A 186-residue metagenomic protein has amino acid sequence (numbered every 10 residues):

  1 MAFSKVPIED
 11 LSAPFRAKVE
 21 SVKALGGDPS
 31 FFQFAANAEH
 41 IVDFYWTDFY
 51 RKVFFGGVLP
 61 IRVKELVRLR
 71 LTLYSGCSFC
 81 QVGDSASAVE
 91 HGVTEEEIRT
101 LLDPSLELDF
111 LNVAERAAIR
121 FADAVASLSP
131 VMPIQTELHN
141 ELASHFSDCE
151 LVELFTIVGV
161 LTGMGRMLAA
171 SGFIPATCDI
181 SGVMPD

Functional and structural regions predicted by a protein language model:
M1-V63, S85, P185-D186: Mobile cap/lid helix-loop segments that border enzyme active or cofactor-binding sites and regulate substrate access
A35, F49, L66-L71, L101-L102 (+2 more regions): Short alpha-helical scaffolding segments that buttress acidic/His motifs in well-ordered protein cores
H40-D43, Q81-T100: Iron-sulfur (Fe-S) cluster-binding segments and ferredoxin-like electron-carrier domains, especially [2Fe-2S]
I41-T47, G76-C80, L128-T136: Short acidic alpha-helix initiation/capping motifs at coil-to-helix transition points, especially at protein N-termini
V67, L71-S85: Short, thiol/selenol-centered motifs that function as redox-active sites or metal-ligating centers
L101-L111: Acidic/His metal-coordination segments adjacent to aromatic residues that form catalytic metal sites in metalloenzymes
D109-T156: Acidic/histidine-rich alpha-helical segments that form the ligand environment of transition-metal centers
D148-D186: Preference for long, well-ordered alpha-helical segments
